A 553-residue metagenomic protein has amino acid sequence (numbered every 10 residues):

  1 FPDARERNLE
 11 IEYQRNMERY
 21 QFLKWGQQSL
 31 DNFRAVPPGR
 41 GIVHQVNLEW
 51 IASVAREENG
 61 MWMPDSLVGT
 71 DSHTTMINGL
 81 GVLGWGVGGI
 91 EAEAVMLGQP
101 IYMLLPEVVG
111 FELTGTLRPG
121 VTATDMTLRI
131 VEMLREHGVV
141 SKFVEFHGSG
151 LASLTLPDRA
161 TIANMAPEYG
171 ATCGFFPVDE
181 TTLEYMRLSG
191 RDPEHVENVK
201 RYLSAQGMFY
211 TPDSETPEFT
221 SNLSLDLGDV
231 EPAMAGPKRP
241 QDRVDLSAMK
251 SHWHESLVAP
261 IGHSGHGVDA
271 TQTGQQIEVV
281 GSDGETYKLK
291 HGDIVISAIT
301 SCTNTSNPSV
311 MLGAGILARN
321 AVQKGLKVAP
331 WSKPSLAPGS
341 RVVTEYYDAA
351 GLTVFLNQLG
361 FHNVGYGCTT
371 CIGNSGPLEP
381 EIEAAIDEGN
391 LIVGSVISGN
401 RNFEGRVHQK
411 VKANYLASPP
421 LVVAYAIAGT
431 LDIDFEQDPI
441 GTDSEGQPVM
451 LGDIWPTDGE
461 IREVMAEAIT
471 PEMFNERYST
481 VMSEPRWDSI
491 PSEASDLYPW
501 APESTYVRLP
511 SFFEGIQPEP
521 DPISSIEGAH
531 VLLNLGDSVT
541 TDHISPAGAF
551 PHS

Functional and structural regions predicted by a protein language model:
F1-L113, D125-L128, P232-A235, M249 (+10 more regions): Long, structured ligand/cofactor-binding scaffold of large enzymes
P2-M61, S189-R191, E197-G284, V449-L533 (+1 more regions): Flexible inter-domain linker/hinge segments
R34-G39, Q45, A52-T211, D226 (+3 more regions): Mobile "lid/hinge" segments at catalytic clefts and subdomain interfaces of large enzymes
L105, V140, F219, K290-D293 (+2 more regions): A short, polar/charged loop/turn motif at coil->beta-strand junctions and beta-hairpin connectors
L117, E231-A233, H252, C302 (+4 more regions): Short loop/turn segments at secondary-structure transitions that flank enzyme active sites
T122-A123, M234-K238, Y347, R406-Q409 (+2 more regions): Short conserved micro-motifs at the rims of enzyme active sites and ligand-binding pockets
G174, L532-L535: Short hydrophobic-aromatic micro-motifs
S297, V422-Y425, V531-L533: Conserved, well-structured core segments
